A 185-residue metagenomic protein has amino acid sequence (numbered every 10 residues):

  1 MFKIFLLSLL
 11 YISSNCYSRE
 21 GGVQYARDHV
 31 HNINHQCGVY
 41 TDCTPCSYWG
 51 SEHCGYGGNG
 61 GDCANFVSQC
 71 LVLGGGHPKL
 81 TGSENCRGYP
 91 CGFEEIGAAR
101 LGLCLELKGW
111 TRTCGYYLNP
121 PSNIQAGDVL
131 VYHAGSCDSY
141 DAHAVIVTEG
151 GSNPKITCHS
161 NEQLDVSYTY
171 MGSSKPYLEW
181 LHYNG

Functional and structural regions predicted by a protein language model:
M1-L7: Sec-dependent signal peptide recognition, specifically the positively charged N-region followed immediately by
F5, F66, N123-A126: Acidic, Ser/Thr-rich intrinsically disordered and amphipathic helical segments
S8-S14: Hydrophobic h-region of N-terminal signal peptides that target proteins for export in Gram-negative bacteria
N15-G92: N-terminal capping segments
C86-H159: ...with weaker cross-activation on analogous glycine-rich loops/strands in unrelated enzymes
S152-G185: Glycine-rich, aromatic-bearing surface loops/beta-hairpins
